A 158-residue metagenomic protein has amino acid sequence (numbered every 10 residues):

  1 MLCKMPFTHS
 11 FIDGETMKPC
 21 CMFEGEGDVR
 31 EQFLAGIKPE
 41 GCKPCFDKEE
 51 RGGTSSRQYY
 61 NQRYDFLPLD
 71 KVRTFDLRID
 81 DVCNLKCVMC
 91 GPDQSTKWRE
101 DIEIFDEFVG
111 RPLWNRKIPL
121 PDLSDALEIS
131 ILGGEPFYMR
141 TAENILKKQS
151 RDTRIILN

Functional and structural regions predicted by a protein language model:
M1-N61: Accessory C-terminal segments flanking Radical SAM cores
K38-G41, I79, C83: Short metal-coordination and nucleic-acid-contact micro-motifs, chiefly zinc-binding Cys/His arrays
K43-P44, L85-M89: C-type cytochrome heme c attachment motif
F46-K48, C90-T96: Detector for the c-type heme attachment site
G52-R73, C83-L85, F105-D106, N115: Recognition helices and adjacent regulatory flanks at domain boundaries
V72-V82, D93-W114, S124-R140, Q149-N158: Core AdoMet radical
